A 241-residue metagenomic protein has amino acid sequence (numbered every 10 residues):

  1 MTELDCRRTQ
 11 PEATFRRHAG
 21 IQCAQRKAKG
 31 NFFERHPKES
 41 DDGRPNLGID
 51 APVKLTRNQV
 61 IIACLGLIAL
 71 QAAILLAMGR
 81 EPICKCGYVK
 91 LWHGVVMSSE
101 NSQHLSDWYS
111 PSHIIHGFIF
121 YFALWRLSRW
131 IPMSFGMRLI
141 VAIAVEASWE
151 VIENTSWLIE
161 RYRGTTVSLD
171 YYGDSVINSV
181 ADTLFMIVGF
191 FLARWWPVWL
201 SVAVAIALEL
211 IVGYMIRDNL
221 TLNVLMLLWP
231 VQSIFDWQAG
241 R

Functional and structural regions predicted by a protein language model:
F15, F32-F33: Aromatic (phenylalanine/tyrosine) cluster motif
A19, A24, E34-P37, D42-G43 (+1 more regions): Short hydrophobic alpha-helical segments enriched in small aliphatic residues
G48-Y171, V176, I187-R241: Bulky hydrophobic segments
